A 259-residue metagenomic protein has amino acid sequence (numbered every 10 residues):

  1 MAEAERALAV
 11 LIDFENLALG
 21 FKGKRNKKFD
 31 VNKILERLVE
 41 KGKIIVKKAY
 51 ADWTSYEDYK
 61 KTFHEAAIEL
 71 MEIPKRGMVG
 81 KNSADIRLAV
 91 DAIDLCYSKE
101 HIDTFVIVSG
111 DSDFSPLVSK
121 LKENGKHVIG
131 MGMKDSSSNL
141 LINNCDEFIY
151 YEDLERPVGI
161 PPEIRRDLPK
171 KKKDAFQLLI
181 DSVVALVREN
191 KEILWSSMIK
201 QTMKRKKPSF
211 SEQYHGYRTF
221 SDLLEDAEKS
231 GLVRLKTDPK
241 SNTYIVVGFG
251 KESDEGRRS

Functional and structural regions predicted by a protein language model:
M1-Y97, L117-K122, H127: Domain-level signal for Mg2+-assisted phosphodiester chemistry and nucleotide/NA-binding surfaces in nucleic-acid
Y56-K60, M133-L141: Short, glycine/polar-rich helix-capping loops at beta-to-alpha or helix-loop-helix junctions that flank or form
L70, F105, V128, F148-I149: Short, well-ordered beta-strand core segments
E100: Basic nucleic-acid-binding interfaces
D103-S109, P116-L117, L121-K126, M131-G132: Active-site histidine-anchored catalytic micro-motif
M131, P161-S259: N-terminal regulatory modules in eukaryotic regulatory proteins
S137-R156: Contiguous mid-protein beta-loop-alpha structural module that forms a pocket-lining wall or clamp of enzyme active
